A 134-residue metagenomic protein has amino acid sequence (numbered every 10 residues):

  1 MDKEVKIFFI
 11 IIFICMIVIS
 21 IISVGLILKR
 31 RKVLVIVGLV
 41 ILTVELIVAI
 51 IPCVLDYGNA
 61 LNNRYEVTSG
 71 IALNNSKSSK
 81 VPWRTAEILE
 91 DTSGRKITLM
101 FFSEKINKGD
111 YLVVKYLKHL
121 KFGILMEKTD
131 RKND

Functional and structural regions predicted by a protein language model:
M1-L26: Membrane-embedded alpha-helical segments of integral membrane proteins
I12-C15, V37-E45: Hydrophobic alpha-helical transmembrane segments of polytopic
G25-V37: Membrane-interface helix-boundary motifs at transmembrane edges
L42-L61: Transmembrane alpha-helices and immediately adjacent membrane-cytoplasm interface residues in multi-pass integral
N59-V81: Structural detector for short beta-strands of small beta-barrel domains
S78-T98: OB-fold (S1/OB) nucleic-acid-binding surfaces
F101-K115: Short nucleic-acid-contacting surface segments enriched for D/E, G, S/T with interspersed K/R
L117-D134: OB-fold/S1-family single-stranded nucleic acid-binding modules
